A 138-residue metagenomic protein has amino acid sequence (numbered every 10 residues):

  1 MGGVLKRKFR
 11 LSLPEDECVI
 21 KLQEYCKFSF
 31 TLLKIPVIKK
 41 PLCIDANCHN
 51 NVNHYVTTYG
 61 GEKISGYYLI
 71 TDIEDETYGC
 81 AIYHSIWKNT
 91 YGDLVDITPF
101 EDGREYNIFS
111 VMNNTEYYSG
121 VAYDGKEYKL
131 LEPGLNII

Functional and structural regions predicted by a protein language model:
M1-I138: A structural boundary/capping signal
